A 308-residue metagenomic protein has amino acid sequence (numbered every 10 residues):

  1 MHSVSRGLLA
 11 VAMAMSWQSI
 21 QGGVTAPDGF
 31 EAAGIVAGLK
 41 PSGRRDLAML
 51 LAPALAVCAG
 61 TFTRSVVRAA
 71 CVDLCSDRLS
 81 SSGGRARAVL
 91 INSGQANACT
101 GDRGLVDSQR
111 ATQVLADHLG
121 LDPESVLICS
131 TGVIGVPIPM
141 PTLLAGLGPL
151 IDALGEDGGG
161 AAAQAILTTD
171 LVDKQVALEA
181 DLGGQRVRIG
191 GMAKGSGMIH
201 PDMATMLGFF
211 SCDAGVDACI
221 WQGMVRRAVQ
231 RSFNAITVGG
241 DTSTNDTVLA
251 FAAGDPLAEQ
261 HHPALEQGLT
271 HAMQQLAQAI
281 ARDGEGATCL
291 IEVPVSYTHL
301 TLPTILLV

Functional and structural regions predicted by a protein language model:
H2-T63: N-terminal amphipathic/basic leader segments beginning at the initiator methionine
L50-S108, P201-W221: Glycine-rich phosphate/pyrophosphate-binding loop regions near the starts of catalytic domains
R68-S80, L105-L119, Q222-A235, G268-A279: Short, well-ordered amphipathic alpha-helical segments that serve as non-catalytic structural scaffolds within diverse
V89, G94-D102, E124-A145, T237-A258 (+1 more regions): Short, surface-exposed loop/turn segments at secondary-structure boundaries that line and modulate
V114, H118-F233: Glycine-rich, mobile lid/loop segments that gate access to catalytic sites or pores
L121-S125, D157-A163, A177, F233-N245 (+1 more regions): Flexible, glycine/charged-enriched surface loops at secondary-structure junctions
N234-T237, A252-G284: Glycine- and Gly-Pro-enriched alpha-helical subdomains that act as flexible, kink-prone "lid/hinge" or packing modules
T298-T304: Conserved small/polar residues in nucleotide/adenosyl-binding loops
